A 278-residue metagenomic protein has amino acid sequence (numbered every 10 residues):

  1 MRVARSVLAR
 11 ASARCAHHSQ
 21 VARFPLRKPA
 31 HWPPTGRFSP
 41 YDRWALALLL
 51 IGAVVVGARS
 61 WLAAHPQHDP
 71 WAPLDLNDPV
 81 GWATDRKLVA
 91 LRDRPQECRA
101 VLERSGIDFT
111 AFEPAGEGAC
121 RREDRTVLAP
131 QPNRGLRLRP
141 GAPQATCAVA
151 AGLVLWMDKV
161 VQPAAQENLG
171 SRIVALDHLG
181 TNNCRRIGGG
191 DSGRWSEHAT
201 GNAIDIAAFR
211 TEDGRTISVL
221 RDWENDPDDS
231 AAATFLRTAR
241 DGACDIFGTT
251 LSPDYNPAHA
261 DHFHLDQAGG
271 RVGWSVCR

Functional and structural regions predicted by a protein language model:
M1-A111, R121: Long non-globular sequence segments
Y41-L49, W195-S196, N202-R278: Catalytic cores and adjacent binding grooves of peptidoglycan-active enzymes
A64-D78, R125-L138, G214-R215: Short, compositionally biased low-complexity segments
D85-L176: Active-site acidic/histidine clusters and adjacent loop/turn architecture that either coordinate catalytic ions
P114-T126, V174-I187, N256-A260, A268: Acidic helix-start/capping segments at beta-turn-to-alpha-helix junctions
D158-V160, I187-G190, F247: A Trp-anchored, charged/polar loop motif used as the substrate-binding/catalytic surface of acyl/ester-handling
E167-G201: Active-site-adjacent substructure of cysteine-protease-like catalytic cores
